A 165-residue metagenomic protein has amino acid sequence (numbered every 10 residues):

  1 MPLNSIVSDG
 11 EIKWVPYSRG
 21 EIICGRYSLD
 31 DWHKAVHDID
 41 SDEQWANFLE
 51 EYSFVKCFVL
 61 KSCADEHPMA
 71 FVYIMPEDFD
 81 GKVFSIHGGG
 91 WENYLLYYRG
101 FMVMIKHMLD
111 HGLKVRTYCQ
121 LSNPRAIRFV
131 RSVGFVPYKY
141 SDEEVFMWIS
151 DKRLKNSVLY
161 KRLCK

Functional and structural regions predicted by a protein language model:
M1-E43: Short amphipathic alpha-helix that is part of the acyltransferase structural core
A46-L60, A70: A short helix-loop-beta-strand connector motif used in the catalytic cores of GNAT acetyltransferases and, in some
V59, E66-E77, S85: Conserved beta-strand in the GNAT
M75-H87, S141-V145: A conserved beta-turn-beta hairpin within the catalytic core of GNAT-like acetyltransferases that forms part
S85-Y98: A short, internal acetyl-CoA/4′-phosphopantetheine-binding micro-motif in the GNAT/acyltransferase core
R99-K114: Conserved acyl-CoA
R116-R131, S141: Conserved beta-strand-loop-alpha-helix junction that forms the acyl-donor binding cleft
Y118, V136-D151: Conserved catalytic-core motifs of GNAT/GCN5-like acyltransferases
